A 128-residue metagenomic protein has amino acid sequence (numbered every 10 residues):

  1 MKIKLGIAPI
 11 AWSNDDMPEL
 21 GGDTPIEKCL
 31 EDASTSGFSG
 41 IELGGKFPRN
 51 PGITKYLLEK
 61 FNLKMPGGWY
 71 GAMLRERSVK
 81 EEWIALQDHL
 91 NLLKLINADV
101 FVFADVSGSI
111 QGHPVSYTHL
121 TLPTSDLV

Functional and structural regions predicted by a protein language model:
M1-V100, H119: N-terminal pre-domain/capping segments
G40, T124-D126: Intrinsically disordered, low-complexity regulatory regions of eukaryotic regulatory proteins
G44, A104, V128: Conserved residues at the C-terminal ends of beta-strands
F47, S107, T124: Flexible, active-site-proximal loop/turn residues at the rims of small-molecule/cofactor binding pockets and catalytic
P51, Q111, V128: Glycine/Thr-rich phosphate-binding loops of Rossmann-like dinucleotide-binding domains
F61, D126-V128: Functionally constrained cores in energy, signaling, and assembly domains
A98-Y117: Active-site groove signature of glycoside hydrolases
T118-T124: Conserved small/polar residues in nucleotide/adenosyl-binding loops
